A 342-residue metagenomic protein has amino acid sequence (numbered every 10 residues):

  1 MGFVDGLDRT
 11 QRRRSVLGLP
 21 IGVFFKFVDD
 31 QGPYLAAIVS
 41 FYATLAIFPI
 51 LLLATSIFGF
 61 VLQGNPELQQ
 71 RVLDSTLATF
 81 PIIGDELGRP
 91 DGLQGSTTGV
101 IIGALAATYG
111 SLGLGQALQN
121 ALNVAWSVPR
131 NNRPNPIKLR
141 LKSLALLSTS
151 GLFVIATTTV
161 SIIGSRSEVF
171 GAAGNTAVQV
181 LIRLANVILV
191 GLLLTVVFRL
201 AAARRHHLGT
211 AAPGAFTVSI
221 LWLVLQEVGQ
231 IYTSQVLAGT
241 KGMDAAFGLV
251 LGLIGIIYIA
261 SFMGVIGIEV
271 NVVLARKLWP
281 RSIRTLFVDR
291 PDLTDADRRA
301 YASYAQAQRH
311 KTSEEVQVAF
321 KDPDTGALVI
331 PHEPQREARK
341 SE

Functional and structural regions predicted by a protein language model:
M1-E342: Membrane-embedded alpha-helices and immediately adjacent juxtamembrane helical segments in alpha-helical membrane
